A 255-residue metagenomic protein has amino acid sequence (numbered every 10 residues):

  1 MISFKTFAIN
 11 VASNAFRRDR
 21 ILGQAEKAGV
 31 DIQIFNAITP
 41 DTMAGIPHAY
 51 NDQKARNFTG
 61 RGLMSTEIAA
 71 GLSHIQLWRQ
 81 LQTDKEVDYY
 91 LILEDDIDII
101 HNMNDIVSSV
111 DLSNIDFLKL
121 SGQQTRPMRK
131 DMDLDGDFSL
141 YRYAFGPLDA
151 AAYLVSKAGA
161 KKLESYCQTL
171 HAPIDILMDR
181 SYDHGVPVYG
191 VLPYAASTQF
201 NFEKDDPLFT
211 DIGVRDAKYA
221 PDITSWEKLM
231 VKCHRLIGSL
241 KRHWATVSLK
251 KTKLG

Functional and structural regions predicted by a protein language model:
M1-L93, I97-G255: An acidic/histidine-cluster motif and surrounding catalytic segment that typifies divalent-metal-assisted enzyme active
